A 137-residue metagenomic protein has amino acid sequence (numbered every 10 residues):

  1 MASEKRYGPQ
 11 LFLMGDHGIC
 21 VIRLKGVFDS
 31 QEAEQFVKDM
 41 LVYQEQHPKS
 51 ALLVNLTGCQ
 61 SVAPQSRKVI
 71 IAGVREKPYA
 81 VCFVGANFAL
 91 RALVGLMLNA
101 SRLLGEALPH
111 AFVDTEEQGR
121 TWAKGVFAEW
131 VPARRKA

Functional and structural regions predicted by a protein language model:
A2-A137: Amphipathic, Lys/Arg-enriched alpha-helical "gate/interface" segment within cytosolic domains that mediates
